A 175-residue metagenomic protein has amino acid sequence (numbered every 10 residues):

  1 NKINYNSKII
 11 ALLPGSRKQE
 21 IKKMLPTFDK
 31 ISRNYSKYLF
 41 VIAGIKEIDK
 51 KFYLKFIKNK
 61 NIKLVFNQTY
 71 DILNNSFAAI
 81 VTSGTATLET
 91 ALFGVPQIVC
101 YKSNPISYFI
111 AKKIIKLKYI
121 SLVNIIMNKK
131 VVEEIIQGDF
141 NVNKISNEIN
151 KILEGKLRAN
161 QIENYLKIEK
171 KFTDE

Functional and structural regions predicted by a protein language model:
N1-E175: Nucleotide-activated sugar donor-binding and catalytic core shared by glycosyltransferases and related lipid-linked
